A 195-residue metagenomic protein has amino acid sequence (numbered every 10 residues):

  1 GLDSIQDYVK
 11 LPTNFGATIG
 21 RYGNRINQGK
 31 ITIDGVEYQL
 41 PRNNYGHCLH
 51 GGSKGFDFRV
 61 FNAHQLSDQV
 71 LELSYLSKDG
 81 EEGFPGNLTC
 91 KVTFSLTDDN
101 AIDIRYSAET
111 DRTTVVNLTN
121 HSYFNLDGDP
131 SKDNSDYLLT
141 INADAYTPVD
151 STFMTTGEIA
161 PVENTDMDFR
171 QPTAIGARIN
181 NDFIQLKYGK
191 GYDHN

Functional and structural regions predicted by a protein language model:
G1-N195: An exposed, glycine/acidic-rich loop-and-rim segment of catalytic or binding clefts
